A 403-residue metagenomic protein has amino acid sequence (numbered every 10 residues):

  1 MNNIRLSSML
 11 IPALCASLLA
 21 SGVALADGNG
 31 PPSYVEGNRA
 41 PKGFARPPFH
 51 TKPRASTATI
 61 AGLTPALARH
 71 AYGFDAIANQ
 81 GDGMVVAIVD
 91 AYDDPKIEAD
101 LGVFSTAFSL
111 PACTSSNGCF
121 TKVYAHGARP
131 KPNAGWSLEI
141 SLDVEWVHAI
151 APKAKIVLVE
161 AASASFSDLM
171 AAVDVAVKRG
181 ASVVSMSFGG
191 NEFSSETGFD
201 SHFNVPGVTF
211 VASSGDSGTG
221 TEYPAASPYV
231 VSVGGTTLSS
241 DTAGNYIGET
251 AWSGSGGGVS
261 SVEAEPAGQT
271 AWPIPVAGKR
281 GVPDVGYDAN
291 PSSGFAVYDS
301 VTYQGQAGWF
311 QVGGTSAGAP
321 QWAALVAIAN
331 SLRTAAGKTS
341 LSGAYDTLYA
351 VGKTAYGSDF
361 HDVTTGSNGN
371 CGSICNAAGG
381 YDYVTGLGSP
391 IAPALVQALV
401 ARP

Functional and structural regions predicted by a protein language model:
N2-I11: Bacterial N-terminal signal peptides that target proteins for export
S8, I77, G372-S373: Short hydrophobic/aromatic segments of transmembrane alpha-helices and their interfaces
I11-A20: Bacterial N-terminal signal peptides
V23-A162, D174, V183, S187 (+3 more regions): N-terminal zymogen propeptides
A149-I150, A154, L158-P403: Extracellular protease catalytic domains of secreted zymogens
